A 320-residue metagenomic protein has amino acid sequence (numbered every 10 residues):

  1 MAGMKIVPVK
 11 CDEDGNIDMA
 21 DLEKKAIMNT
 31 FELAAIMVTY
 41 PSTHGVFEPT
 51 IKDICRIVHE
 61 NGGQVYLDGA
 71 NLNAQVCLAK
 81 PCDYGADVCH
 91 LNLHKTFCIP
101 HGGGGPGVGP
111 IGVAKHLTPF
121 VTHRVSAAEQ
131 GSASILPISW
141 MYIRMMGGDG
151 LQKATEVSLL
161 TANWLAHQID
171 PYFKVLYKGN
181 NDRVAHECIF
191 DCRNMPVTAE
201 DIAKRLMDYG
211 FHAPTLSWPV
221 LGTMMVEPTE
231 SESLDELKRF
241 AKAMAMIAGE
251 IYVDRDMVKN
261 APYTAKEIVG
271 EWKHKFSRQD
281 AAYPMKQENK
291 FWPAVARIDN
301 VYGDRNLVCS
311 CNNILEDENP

Functional and structural regions predicted by a protein language model:
M1-H123, P196-V197, G222: Conserved PLP-enzyme active-site core in the AAT-like
M19, A79, I143-P320: Non-catalytic terminal extensions of PLP-dependent enzymes
K24, P137-M141, E187: Contiguous, well-ordered alpha-helical segments that form the cores/surfaces of helical PPI scaffolds
T30-L33, S132-L136, A162, L237 (+1 more regions): Hydrophobic faces of stable alpha-helices that mediate helix-helix packing
V38, I111-V113, M141, F190 (+1 more regions): Hydrophobic side chains in beta-strands
L93-T96, V125-S126, P171-L176: Glycine-rich, charged/polar anion/phosphate-binding loops that engage phosphate groups from diverse ligands
C98, A128, T215-S217: Residues embedded in well-ordered secondary-structure elements
G105-A166, D170: Mobile "lid/hinge" segments at catalytic clefts and subdomain interfaces of large enzymes
